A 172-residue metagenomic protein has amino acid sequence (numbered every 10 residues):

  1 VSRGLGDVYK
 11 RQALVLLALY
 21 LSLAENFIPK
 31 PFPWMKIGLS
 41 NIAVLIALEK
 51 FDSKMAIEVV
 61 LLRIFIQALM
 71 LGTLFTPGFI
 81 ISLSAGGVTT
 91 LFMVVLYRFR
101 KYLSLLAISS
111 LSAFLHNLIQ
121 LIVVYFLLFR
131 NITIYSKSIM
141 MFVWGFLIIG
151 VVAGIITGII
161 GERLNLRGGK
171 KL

Functional and structural regions predicted by a protein language model:
V1-Y9: Single conserved hydrophobic/aromatic residue that forms the stacking wall/gate of nucleotide- or nucleobase-binding
K10-L19: Alpha-helical transmembrane segments
A18, S22-E25, L48, Q67 (+5 more regions): Structural signal for membrane-spanning alpha-helices in multi-pass inner-membrane proteins, emphasizing helix cores
L21-I37, L62-L91, S138: Interfacial aromatic-anchored transmembrane helix boundaries in multi-pass membrane proteins
L39-M55, F92-L96: Generic transmembrane alpha-helix motif of multi-pass integral membrane proteins
F75-I80, V95-L172: Membrane-embedded alpha-helical hairpins and interfacial helices in multi-pass inner-membrane proteins
